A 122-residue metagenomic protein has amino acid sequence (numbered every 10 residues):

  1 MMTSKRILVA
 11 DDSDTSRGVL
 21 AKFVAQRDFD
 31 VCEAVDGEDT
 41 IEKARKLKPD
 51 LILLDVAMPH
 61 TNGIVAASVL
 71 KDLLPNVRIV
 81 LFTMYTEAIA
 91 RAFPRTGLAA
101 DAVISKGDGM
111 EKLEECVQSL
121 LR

Functional and structural regions predicted by a protein language model:
M1-R6, M110-R122: Non-catalytic signal-transmission and effector/linker regions of two-component phosphorelay proteins
A10-D11, A34, I52: Conserved sequence signature across two-component system core domains
D14-C32: Two-component/phosphorelay signaling modules centered on CheY-like receiver
D36-D39, N62-A66: Acidic catalytic/metal-coordinating carboxylates
L47-L53: Active-site beta3 strand of CheY-like receiver
M58: Receiver (REC) domain active-site loop signature in two-component systems and cognate sites in sensor histidine kinases
V65, T86-E115: Alpha4 helix (beta4-alpha4-beta5 surface) of REC/receiver domains from two-component response regulators
